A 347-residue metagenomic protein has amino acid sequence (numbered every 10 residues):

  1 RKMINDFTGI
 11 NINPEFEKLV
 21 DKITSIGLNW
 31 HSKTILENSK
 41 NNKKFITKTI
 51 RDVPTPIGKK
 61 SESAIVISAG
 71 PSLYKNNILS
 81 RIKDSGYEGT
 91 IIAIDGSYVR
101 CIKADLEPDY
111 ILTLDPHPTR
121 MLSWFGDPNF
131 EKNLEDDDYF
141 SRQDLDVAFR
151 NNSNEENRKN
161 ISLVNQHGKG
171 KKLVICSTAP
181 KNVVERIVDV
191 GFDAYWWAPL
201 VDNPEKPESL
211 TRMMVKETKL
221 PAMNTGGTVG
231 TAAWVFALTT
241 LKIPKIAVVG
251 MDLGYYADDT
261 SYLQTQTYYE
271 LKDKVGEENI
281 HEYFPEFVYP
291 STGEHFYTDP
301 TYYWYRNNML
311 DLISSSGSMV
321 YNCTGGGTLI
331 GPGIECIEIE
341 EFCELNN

Functional and structural regions predicted by a protein language model:
R1-N347: Metal-ion/cofactor- or nucleotide/acyl-coenzyme-handling active-site neighborhoods
